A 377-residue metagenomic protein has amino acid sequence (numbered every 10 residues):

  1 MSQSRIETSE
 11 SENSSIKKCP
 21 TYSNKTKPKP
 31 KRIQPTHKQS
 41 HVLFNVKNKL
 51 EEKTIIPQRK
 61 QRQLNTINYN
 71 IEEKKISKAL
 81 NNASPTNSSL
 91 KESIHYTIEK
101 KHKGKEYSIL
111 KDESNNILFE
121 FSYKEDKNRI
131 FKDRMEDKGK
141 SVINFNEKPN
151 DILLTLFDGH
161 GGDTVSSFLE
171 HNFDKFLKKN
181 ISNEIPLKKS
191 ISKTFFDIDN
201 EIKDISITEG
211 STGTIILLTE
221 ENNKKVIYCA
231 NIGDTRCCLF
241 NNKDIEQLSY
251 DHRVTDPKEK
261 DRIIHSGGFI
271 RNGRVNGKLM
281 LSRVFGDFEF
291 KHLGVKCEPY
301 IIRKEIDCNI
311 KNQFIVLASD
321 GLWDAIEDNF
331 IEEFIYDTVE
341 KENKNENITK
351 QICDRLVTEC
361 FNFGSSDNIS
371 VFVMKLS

Functional and structural regions predicted by a protein language model:
M1-K100: Extended, compositionally biased polar/charged segments
V46, Y69-I76, L80-S377: PP2C/PPM-type serine/threonine phosphatase catalytic core, specifically the conserved beta-strand-loop-alpha-helix
